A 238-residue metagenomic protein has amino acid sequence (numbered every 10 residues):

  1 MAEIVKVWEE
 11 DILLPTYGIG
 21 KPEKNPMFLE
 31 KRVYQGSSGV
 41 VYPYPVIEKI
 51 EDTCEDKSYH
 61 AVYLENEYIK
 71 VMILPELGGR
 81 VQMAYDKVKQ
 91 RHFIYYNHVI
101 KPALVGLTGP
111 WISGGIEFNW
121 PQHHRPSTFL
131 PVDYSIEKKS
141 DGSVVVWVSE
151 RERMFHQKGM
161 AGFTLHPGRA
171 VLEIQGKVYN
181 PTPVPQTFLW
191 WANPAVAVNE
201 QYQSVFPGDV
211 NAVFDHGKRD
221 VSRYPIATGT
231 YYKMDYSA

Functional and structural regions predicted by a protein language model:
M1, M27-D56, A61-E65, S113-V171: Extended, loop-rich substrate-binding clefts of extracytoplasmic carbohydrate-active enzymes
M1-K6, L13, K89-I116, I136 (+2 more regions): Polysaccharide-binding surfaces and accessory modules of carbohydrate-active proteins
A2-V41, A61-P131: Acidic-aromatic substrate-binding/catalytic surfaces of carbohydrate-active enzymes
W8-E10, P15, L74, Y96 (+4 more regions): A structural detector for beta-sheet-dominated domains
K31-M83, P207-A238: N-terminal start-of-domain structural block
E51, E65, V71-K89, V148-V198: Acidic, contiguous internal or C-terminal segments within carbohydrate-active enzymes that form a structured patch used
